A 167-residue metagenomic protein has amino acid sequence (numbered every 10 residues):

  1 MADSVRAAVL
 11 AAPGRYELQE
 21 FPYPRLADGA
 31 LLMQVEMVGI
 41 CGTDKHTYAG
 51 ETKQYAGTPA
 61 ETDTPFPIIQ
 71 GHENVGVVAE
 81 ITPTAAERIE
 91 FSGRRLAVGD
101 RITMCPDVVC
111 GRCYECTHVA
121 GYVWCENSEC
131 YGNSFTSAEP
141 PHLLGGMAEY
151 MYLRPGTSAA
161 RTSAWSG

Functional and structural regions predicted by a protein language model:
A2-A8: Short structural boundary motif marking the start of a folded domain
A12-G14, A27: Residue-level recognition of beta-strand termini and adjacent short loop/turns
P24-V38, K53-T117, Y122, L143-G145 (+1 more regions): Glycine-rich beta-strand-centered segment in the early N-terminal region that forms part of a ligand/cofactor-binding
T43-A49: Cytochrome P450 core scaffold surrounding the K-helix E-X-X-R motif and the conserved "meander" helix-loop region
E51-T58, N127-P140: Short cysteine/histidine-rich metal-coordination sites, predominantly Zn2+-binding motifs
H142-G146, A164-G167: A glycine-rich, Thr/Ser-enriched phosphate-binding loop motif common to dinucleotide/cofactor-binding enzymes
P155-W165: Structured surface patches comprising rigid loops and adjacent beta-strands/short helices at the edges of well-ordered
